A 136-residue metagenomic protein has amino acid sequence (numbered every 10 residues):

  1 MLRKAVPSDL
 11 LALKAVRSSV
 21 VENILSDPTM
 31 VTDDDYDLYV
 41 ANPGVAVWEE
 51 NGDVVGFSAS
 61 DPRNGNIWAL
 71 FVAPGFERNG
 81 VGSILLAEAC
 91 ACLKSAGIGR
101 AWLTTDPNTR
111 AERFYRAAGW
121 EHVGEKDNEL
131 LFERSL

Functional and structural regions predicted by a protein language model:
K4-G75, L86-A87, C92, K126: Acetyl-CoA-dependent GNAT
G65, N79, L130: Glycine-centered loop/turn positions within well-structured domains that cap or flank conserved ligand/cofactor-binding
A73-N79, P107: Active-site acidic-Proline motif in GNAT/NAT acetyltransferases
G82, L86, N108-A111, N128-E133: Short glycine/proline-centered loop/turn elements that form peptide/ligand docking sites
L93-D106: Conserved GNAT acetyl-CoA-binding A-motif
W102-T104, R116, E121-R134: Conserved catalytic-core motifs of GNAT/GCN5-like acyltransferases
